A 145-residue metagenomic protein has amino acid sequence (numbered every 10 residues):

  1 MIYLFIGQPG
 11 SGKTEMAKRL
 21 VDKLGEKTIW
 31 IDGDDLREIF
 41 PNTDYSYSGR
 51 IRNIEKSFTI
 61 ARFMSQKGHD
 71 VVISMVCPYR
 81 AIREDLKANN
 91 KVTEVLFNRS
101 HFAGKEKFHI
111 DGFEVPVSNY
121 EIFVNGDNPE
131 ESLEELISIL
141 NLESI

Functional and structural regions predicted by a protein language model:
I2: Walker A (P-loop) ATP-phosphate-binding motif of ABC ATPase nucleotide-binding domains
F5: Hydrophobic anchor at the beta1->P-loop junction of P-loop NTPases
Q8: P-loop (Walker A) phosphate-binding loop of NTP-binding proteins
S11: ATP-binding Walker
T14-R62: Conserved substrate/cofactor phosphate-moiety recognition/catalytic segment in nucleotide-dependent phosphotransferases
T28-W30, V92-L96, E121-F123: Conserved beta-strand scaffold positions in the cores of enzyme catalytic domains, especially in NTP/NDP-utilizing
Y47-F102: Glycine-rich phosphate-binding loop used to anchor ATP phosphates in small-molecule kinases, encompassing both
N98-I145: Small-molecule kinase domains that catalyze NTP-dependent phosphoryl transfer to phosphate-bearing small molecules
